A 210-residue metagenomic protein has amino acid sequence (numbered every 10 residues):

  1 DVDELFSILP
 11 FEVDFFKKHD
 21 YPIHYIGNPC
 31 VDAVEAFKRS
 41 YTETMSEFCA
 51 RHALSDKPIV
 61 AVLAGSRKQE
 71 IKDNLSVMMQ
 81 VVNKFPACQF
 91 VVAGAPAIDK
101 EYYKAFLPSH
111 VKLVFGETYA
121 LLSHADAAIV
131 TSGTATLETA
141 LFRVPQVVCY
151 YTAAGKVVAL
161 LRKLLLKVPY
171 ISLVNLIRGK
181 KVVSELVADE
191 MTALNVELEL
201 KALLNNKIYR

Functional and structural regions predicted by a protein language model:
D1-R210: Nucleotide-activated sugar donor-binding and catalytic core shared by glycosyltransferases and related lipid-linked
